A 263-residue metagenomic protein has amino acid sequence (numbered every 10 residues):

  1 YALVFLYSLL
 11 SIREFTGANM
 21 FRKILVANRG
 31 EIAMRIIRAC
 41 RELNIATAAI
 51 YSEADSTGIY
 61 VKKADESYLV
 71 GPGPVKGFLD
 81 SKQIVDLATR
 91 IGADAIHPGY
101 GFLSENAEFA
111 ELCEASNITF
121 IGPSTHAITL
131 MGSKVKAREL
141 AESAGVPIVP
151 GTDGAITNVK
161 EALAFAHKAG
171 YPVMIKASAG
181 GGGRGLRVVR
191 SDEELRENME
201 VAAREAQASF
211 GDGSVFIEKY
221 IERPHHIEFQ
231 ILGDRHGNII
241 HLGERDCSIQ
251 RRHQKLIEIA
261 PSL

Functional and structural regions predicted by a protein language model:
Y1-N19: Short, Lys/Arg-enriched N-terminal segments with co-localized hydrophobic residues within the first ~10-30 amino acids
N19-L263: N-terminal beta-alpha lobe that positions the nucleotide/phosphoryl donor in ATP/NTP-coupled carboxylate activation
